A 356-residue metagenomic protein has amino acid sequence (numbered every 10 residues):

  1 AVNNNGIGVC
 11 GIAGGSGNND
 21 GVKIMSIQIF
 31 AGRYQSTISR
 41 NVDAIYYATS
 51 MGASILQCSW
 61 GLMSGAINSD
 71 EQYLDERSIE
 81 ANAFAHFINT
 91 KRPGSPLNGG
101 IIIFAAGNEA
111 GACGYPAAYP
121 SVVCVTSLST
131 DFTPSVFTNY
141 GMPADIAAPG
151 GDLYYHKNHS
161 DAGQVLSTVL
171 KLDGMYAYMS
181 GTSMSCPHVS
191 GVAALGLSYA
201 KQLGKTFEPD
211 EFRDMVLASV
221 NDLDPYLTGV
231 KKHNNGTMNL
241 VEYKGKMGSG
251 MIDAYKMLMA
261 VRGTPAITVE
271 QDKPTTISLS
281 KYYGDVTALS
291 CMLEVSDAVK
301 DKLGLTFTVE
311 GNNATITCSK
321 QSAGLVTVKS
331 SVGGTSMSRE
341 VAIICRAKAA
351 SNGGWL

Functional and structural regions predicted by a protein language model:
A1-I38, M51, M63-G65, L97 (+7 more regions): Subtilisin-like serine protease catalytic core
N19-S121, D131, K171-H188: Substrate-binding/access-modulating region of protease and related hydrolase catalytic domains
M25-F30, S54, C58, G151-G245: Hydrolase catalytic cores
G263-C291, G353: Solvent-exposed, low-complexity, repeat-rich "mucin-like" stalks and linkers
G284-N313: Surface-exposed or secretory-pathway low-complexity segments enriched in glycine-proline and Ser/Thr/acidic residues
N312-T327: Extracellular/luminal low-complexity segments enriched in Ser/Thr/Pro
T335-A349: C-terminal edge beta-strand
